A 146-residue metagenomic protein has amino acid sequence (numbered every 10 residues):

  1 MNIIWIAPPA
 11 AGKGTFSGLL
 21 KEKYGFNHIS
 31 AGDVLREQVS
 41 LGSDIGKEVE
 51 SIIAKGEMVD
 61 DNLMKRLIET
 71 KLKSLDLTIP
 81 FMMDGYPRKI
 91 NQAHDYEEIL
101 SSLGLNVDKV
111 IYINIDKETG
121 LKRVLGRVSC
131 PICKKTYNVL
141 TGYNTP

Functional and structural regions predicted by a protein language model:
M1-P146: Glycine-rich phosphate-binding loop of ATP-dependent small-molecule kinases
